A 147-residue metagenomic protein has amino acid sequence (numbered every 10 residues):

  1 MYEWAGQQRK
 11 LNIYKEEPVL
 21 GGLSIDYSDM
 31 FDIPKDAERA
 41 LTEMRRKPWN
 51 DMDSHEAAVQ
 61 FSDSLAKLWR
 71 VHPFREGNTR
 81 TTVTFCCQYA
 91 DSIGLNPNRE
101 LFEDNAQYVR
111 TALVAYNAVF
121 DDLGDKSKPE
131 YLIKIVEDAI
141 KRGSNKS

Functional and structural regions predicted by a protein language model:
M1-S147: FIC/Doc superfamily catalytic core
